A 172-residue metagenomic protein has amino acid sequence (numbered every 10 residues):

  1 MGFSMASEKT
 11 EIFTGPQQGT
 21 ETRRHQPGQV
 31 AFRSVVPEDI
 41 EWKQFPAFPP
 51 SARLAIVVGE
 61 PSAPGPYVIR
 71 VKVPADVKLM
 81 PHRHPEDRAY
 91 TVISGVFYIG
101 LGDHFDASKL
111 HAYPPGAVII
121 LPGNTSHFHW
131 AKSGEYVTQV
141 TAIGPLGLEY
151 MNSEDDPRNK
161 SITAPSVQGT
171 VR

Functional and structural regions predicted by a protein language model:
S4-E8: Boundary at the C-terminal end of the N-terminal hydrophobic targeting segment
K9-Y67, E154-R172: A short, N-terminal "cap"/entry segment at the start of jelly-roll beta-barrel domains of the cupin/DSBH fold
A31-R33, S108, F128-R172: Double-stranded beta-helix
F48-P50, P61-A63, R83-H84, T91 (+2 more regions): Extracellular/periplasmic catalytic domains that process cell-envelope and extracellular macromolecules
P64-H84, P122-N124: Conserved short histidine dyad/triad with adjacent acidic residue
P74-V77, R83-H104: Glycine- and acidic-residue-biased ligand/ion/polar-headgroup-sensing regions
L79-P81, I99-G100, L121, S126-K132: Short beta-strand His + acidic residue motifs that chelate non-heme Fe in jelly-roll/DSBH and cupin folds
D103-G123: Short acidic-glycine-tyrosine-enriched beta hairpin
